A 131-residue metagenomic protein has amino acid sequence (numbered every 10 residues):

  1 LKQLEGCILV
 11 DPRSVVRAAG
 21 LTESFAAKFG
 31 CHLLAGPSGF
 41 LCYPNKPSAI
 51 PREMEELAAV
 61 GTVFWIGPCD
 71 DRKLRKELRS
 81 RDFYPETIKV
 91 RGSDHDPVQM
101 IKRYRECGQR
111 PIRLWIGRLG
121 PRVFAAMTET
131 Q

Functional and structural regions predicted by a protein language model:
L1-Q131: SAM-dependent transferase fold signal centered on methyltransferase-like domains, encompassing both Class I
